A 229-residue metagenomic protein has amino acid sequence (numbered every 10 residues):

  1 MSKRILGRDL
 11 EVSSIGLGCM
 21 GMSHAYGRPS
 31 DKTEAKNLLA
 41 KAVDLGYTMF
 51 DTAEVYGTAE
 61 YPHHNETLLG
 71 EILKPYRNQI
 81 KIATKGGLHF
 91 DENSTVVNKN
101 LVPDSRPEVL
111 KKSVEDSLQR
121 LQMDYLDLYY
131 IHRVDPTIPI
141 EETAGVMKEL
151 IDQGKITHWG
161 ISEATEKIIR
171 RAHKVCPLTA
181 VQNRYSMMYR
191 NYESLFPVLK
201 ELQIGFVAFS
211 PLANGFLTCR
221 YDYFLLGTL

Functional and structural regions predicted by a protein language model:
M1-K81: N-terminal binding-site loop/beta-alpha segment at the start of enzyme catalytic domains that lines or forms
K3, L39, E66, G70 (+4 more regions): Generic structural signal for well-ordered alpha-helices, preferentially at hydrophobic/aromatic core positions
L17, A35, F50, L69 (+8 more regions): Conserved, mostly hydrophobic/aromatic
G21-T33, V96-V109: Active-site mouth loops of central-metabolism enzymes
K41, L45, R120-L121, G154 (+1 more regions): Structural motif
D44, V109-Y130: CE4/NodB-like, metal-dependent polysaccharide N-deacetylase domain that modifies extracellular/periplasmic N-acetylated
P75-D104: Structural motif corresponding to the early beta-alpha repeats
V134-L229: Beta/alpha (TIM)-barrel catalytic core signal, keyed to glycine-rich beta->alpha loops juxtaposed to Asp/Glu that bind
